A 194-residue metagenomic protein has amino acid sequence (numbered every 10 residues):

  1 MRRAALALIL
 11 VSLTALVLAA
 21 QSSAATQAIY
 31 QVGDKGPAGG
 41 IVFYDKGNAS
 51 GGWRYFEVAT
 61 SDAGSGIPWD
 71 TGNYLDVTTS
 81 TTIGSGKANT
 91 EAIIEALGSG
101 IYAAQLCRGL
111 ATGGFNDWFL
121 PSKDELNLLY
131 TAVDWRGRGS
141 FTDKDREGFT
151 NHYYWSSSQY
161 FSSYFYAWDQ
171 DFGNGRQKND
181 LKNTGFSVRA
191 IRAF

Functional and structural regions predicted by a protein language model:
M1-A4: Positively charged n-region of N-terminal signal peptides that target proteins for export
A7-V17: Bacterial N-terminal signal peptides
A15, S65, N127-L128: Active-site micro-motifs of SAM-dependent methyltransferase domains
L18-A24: Sec/Tat signal peptide C-region and signal peptidase I cleavage site
A25, K46, G100-Y102, F115-N116 (+1 more regions): C-terminal, surface-exposed recognition/capping segments
A25-T112, H152, Y164, D169 (+1 more regions): Extracellular adhesion/carbohydrate-recognition regions
V58, L120-P121: Short hydrophobic beta-strand that contains or immediately precedes a catalytic carboxylate
